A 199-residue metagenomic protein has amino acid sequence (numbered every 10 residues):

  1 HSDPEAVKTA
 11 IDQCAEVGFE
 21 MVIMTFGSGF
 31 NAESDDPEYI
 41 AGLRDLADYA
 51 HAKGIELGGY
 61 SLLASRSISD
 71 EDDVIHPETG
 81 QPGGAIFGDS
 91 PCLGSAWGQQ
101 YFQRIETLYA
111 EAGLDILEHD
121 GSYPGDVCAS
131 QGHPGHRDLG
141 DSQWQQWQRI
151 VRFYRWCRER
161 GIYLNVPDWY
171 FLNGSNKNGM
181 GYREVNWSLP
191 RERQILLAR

Functional and structural regions predicted by a protein language model:
D3, E38-D48, A52-L114, Y123-D126 (+1 more regions): Active-site-adjacent "subsite" loops/lids of carbohydrate-active enzymes
P4-S28, L108-I116: Catalytic domains of carbohydrate-active enzymes, especially glycoside hydrolases
K8-I11, G98-E106, W147-Y154: Short, hydrophobic/amphipathic alpha-helical packing segments that form internal helix faces or helix-helix interfaces
T25-Y39, S69-G83, E118-Q143, N173-G174: Active-site-proximal loop/short-helix segments that contain or immediately flank catalytic acid/base residue(s)
N31-L57, H136-G140, R149-I150, W156: Aromatic-lined substrate-binding rim segments of carbohydrate-active enzymes
H51, I55-D70, G121, Q146-N178: Aromatic-lined carbohydrate-recognition surfaces of secreted/lumenal glycan-active proteins
